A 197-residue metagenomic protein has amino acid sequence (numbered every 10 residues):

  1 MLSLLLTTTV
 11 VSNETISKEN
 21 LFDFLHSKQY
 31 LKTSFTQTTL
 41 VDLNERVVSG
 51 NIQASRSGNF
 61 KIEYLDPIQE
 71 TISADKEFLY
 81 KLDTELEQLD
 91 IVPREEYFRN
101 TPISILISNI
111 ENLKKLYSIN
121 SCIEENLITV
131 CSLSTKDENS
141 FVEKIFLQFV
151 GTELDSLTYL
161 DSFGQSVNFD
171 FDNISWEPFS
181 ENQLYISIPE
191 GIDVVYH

Functional and structural regions predicted by a protein language model:
M1-T8: Bacterial N-terminal signal peptides
T8-E45, I188-H197: N-terminal leader/targeting segments and the immediate start of mature chains
Y30-S34, S57-K61, N126-S132, G151-S156: Short, hydrophobic/aromatic-rich segments at coil-to-beta transitions
T36-L40, E63-L65, L82-T84, S134-K136 (+1 more regions): A generic structural motif
V47-S49, I68, S140-K144: Short, surface-exposed coil-to-beta transition loops
N51-T101, V167-N168: An acidic-aromatic
E87-T129: Flexible, surface-exposed loop/linker segments and immediately adjacent secondary-structure boundaries
E125-T129, K136-E143, V150-H197: Non-transmembrane domains of secretory- and envelope-associated proteins
